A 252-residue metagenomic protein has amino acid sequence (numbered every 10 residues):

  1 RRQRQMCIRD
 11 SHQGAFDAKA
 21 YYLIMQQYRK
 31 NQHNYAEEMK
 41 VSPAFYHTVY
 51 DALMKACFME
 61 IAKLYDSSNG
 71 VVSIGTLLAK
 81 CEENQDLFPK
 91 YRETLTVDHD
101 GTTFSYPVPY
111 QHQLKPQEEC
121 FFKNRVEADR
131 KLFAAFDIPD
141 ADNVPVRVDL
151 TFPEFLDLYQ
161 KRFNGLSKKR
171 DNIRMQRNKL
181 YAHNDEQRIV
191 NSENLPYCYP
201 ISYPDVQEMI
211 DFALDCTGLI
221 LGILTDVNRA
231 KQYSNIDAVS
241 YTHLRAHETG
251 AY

Functional and structural regions predicted by a protein language model:
Q3-D10, T242-T249: Conserved small/polar residues in nucleotide/adenosyl-binding loops
R9-H12, E37-K55, Q160, N164-D171 (+2 more regions): Short, solvent-exposed segments of well-ordered alpha helices
N34-V41, D149-Q160, V190-N191: Short, charged/polar, low-complexity loop and linker segments that flank or interrupt alpha-helical bundles
Y46, Y50, M54-P109: Long, charged all-alpha helical bundle/coiled-coil segments in cytosolic proteins
V72-N84, L224-Y241: Long amphipathic alpha-helical coiled-coil segments
P89-R147: Low-complexity, serine/threonine/proline-enriched polar segments
F163-V190: Histidine-centered, metal-coordinating catalytic motifs and their short helical/loop contexts
C198-K231: Amphipathic, Lys/Arg-enriched alpha-helical patches that create a basic surface for binding polyanionic ligands
